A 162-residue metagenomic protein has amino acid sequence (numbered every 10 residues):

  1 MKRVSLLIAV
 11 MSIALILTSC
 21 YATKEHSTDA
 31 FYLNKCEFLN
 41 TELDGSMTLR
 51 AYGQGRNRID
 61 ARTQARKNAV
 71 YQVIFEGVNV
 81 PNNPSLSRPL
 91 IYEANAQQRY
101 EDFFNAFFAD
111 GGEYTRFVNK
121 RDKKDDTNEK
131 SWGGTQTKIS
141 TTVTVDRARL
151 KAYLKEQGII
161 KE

Functional and structural regions predicted by a protein language model:
M1-A9: Bacterial N-terminal signal peptides that target proteins for export
I8-T18: Bacterial N-terminal signal peptides
C20-E162: Domain-level marker for long, solvent-exposed, non-transmembrane regions
